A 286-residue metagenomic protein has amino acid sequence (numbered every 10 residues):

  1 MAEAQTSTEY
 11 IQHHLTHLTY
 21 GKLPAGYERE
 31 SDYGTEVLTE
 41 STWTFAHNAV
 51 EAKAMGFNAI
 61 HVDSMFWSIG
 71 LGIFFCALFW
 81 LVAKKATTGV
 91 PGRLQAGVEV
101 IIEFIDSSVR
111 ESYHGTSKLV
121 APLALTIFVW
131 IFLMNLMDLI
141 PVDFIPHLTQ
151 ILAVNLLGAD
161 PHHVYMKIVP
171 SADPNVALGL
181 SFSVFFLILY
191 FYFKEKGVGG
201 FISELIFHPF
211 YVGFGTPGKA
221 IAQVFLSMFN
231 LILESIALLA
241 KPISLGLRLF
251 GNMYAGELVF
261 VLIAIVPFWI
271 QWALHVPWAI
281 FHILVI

Functional and structural regions predicted by a protein language model:
A2-I286: Selective transmembrane helix interface/packing segments
